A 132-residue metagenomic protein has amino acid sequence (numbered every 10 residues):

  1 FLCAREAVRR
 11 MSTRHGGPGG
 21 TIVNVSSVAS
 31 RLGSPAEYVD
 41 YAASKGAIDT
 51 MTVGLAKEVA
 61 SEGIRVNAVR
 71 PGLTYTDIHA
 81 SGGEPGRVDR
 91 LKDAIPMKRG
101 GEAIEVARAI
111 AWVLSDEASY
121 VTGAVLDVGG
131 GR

Functional and structural regions predicted by a protein language model:
A4, S44: Active-site helix of classical SDR
E6-T21, L32, W112: A short helix-coil junction within the Rossmann-fold of NAD(P)-dependent oxidoreductases
R9, K57-S61, S119: Alpha-helical segment proximal to the catalytic Tyr-Lys
S12-G17, V59-S61, T74, L114: A short hydrophobic alpha-helix cap/turn motif
S27: Residue(s) in the substrate-gating loop at a strand-loop-helix junction that position the organic substrate next
G33-A42, G54: Active-site loop-to-helix junction immediately N-terminal to the catalytic Tyr of the SDR YXXXK motif in Rossmann-fold
A36, S61, P71-I95: A glycine/serine/threonine-rich, flexible loop-to-helix segment that serves as the NAD(P) cofactor-binding "lid"
R65, R99-V128: C-terminal substrate-recognition "lid" of short-chain dehydrogenase/reductases
